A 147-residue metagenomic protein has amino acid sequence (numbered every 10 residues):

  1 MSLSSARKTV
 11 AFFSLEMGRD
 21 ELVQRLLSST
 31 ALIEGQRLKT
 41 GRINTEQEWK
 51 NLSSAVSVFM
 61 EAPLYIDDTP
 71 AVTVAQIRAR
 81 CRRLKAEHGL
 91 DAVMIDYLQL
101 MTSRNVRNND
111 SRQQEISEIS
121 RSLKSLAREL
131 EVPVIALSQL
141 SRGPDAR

Functional and structural regions predicted by a protein language model:
S2-S5, Q114-I135: Substrate-engagement module of ASCE P-loop NTPases
S5-G89, S103: Cytosolic-facing regulatory segments adjacent to core modules
E16-M17, A136-S141: A short beta-strand-to-loop transition that corresponds to the Sensor-1 phosphate-sensing loop of AAA+ P-loop ATPases
T69, M101-E118, G143-R147: Short, contiguous acidic/charged loop-to-helix segments that flank catalytic cores in large enzymes
A75-L90, R107, R121-L130, G143-R147: C-terminal regions of RecA-like/P-loop NTPase motor modules
L98: Conserved Walker B
